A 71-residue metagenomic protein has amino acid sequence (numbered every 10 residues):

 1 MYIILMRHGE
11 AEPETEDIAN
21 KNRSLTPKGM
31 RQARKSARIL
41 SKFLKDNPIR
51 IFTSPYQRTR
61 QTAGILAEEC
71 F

Functional and structural regions predicted by a protein language model:
Y2-F71: Active-site-proximal alpha-helix that buttresses catalytic centers in soluble enzyme cores
